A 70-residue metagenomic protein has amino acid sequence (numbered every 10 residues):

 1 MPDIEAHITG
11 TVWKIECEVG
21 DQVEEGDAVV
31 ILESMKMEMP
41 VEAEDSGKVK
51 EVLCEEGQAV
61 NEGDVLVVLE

Functional and structural regions predicted by a protein language model:
M1-P2, K14-V19, L69-E70: Generic structural signal for short, solvent-exposed loop/turn connectors between secondary structure elements
M1-T11, A28-E44: Short beta-strand-turn/beta-hairpin segments enriched in glycine/proline and small hydrophobics that form edge-strand
I8, K14-E18, Q22, E51-C54: Short histidine-centered loop motifs in beta-beta connectors
E18-V29, E56-V65: Short, well-structured beta-strand-loop connectors
M39-S46, E51-E70: C-terminal structural segments of small proteins and small subunits
